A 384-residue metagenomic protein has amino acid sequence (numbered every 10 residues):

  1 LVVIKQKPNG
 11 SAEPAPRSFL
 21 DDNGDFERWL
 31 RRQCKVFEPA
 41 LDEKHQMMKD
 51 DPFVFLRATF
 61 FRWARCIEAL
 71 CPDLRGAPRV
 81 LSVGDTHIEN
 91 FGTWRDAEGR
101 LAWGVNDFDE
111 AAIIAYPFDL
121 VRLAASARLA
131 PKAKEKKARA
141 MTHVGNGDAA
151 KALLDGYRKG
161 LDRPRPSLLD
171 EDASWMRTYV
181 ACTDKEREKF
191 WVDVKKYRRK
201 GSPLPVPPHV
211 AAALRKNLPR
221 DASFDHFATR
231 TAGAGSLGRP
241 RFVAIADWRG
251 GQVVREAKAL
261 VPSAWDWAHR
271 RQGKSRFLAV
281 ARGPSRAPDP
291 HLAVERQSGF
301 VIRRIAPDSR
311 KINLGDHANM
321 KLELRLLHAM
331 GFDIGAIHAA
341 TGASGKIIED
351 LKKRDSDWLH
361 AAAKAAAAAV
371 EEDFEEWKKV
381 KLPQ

Functional and structural regions predicted by a protein language model:
V2-V83, I88-C182, K216-Q384: Conserved ATP-binding subdomain of kinase catalytic cores across diverse folds
L161-V210: Sequence-structural signature of the catalytic-core scaffold of metal-dependent phosphohydrolases that act on
V210-K216: Juxta-kinase regulatory segment immediately upstream of eukaryotic protein kinase catalytic domains
